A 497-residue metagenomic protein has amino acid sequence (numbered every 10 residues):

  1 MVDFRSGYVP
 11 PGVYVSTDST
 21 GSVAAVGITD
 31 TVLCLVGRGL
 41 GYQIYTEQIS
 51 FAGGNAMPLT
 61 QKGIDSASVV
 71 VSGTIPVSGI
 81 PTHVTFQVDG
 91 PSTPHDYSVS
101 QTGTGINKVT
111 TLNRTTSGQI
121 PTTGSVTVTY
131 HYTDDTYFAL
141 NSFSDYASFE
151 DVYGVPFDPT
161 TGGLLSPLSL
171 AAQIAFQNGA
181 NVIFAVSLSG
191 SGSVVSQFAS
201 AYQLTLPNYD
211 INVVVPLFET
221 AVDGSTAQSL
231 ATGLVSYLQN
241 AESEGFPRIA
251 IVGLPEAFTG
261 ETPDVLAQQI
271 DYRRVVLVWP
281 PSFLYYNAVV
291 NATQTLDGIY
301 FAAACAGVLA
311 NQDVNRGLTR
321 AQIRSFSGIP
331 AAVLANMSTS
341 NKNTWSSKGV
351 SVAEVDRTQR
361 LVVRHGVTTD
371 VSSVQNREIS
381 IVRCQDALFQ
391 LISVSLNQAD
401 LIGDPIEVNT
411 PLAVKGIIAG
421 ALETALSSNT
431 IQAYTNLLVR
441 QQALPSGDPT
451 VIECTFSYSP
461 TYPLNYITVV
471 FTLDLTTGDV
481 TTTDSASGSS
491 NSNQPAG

Functional and structural regions predicted by a protein language model:
M1-G497: Surface-exposed assembly/interface segments
